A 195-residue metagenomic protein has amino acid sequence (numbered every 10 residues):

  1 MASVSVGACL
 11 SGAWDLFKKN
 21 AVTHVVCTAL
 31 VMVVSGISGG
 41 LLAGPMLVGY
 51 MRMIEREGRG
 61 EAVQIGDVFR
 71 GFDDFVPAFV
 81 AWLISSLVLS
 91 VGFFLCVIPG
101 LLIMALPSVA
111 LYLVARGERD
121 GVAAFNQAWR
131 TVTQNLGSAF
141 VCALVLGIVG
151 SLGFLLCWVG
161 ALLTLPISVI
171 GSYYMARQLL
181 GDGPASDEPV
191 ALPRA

Functional and structural regions predicted by a protein language model:
S3-V33, A62-V91, A105-F154, R194-A195: Interfacial aromatic "cap" segments that immediately flank transmembrane helices in multipass membrane proteins
M32-A62, S86-N126, G150-S186: Selective recognition of hydrophobic, aromatic-rich stretches within alpha-helical transmembrane segments of polytopic
S186-A195: Intrinsically disordered cytoplasmic terminal tails of membrane proteins
